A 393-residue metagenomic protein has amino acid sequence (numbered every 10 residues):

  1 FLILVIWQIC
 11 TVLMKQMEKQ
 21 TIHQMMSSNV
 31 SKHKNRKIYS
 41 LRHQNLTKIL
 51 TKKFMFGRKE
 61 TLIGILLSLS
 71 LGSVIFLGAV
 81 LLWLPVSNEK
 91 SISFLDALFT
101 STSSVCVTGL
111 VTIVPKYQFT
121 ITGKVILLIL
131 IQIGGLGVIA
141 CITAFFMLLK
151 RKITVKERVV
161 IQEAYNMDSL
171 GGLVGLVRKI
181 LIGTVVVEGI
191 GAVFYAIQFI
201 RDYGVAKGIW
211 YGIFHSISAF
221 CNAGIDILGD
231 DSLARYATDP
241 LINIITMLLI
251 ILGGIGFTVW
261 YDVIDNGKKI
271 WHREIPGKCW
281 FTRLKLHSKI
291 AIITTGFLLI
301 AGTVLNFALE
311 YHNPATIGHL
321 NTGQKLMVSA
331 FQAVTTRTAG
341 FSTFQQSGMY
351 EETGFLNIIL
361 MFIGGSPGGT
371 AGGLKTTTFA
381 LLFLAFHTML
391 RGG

Functional and structural regions predicted by a protein language model:
F1-G393: Membrane-proximal intracellular helices of multi-pass ion channels
